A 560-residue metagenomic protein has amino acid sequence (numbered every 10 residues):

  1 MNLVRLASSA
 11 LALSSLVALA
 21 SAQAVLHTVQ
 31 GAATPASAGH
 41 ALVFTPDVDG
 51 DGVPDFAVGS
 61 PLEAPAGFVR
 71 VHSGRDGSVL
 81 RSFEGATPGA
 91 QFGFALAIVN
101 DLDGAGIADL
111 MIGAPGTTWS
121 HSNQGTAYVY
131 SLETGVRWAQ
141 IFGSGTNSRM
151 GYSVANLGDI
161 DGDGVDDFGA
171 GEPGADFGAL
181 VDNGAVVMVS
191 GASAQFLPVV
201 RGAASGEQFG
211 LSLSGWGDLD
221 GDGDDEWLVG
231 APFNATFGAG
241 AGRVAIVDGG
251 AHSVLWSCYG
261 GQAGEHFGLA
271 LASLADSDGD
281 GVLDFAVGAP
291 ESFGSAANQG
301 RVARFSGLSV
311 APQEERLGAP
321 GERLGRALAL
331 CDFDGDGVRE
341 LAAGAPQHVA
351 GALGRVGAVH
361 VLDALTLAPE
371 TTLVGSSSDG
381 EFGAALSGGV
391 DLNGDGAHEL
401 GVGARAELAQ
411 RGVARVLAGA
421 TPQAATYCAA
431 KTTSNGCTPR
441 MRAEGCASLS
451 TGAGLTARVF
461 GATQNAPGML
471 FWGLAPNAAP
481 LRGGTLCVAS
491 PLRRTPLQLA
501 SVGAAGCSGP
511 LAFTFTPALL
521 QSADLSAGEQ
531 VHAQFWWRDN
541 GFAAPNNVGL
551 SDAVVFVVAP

Functional and structural regions predicted by a protein language model:
S8-A18: Bacterial N-terminal signal peptides
A22-S37, A41, F56, F68-Q91 (+11 more regions): Blade-edge motifs of beta-propeller repeat domains
H40-G50, F94-L102, Y152-G162, L211-G221 (+4 more regions): Beta-propeller blade termini
G50-G59, G104-G113, G162-G171, G221-G230 (+3 more regions): Acidic/hydrophobic-patterned starts of short beta strands in beta-sheet-rich repeat architectures
L62-P65, G116-S120, G174-A179, F233-F237 (+3 more regions): Short glycine/acidic-enriched loop and turn motifs that connect beta-strands
P115, R405, W536-N540: Beta-strand-rich extracellular modules
G164, L180, G281, N393-G396 (+1 more regions): Short glycine/proline/serine/threonine-rich loop/turn segments at secondary-structure transition edges
T421-P560: Residue-level hotspots within well-ordered secondary structure
